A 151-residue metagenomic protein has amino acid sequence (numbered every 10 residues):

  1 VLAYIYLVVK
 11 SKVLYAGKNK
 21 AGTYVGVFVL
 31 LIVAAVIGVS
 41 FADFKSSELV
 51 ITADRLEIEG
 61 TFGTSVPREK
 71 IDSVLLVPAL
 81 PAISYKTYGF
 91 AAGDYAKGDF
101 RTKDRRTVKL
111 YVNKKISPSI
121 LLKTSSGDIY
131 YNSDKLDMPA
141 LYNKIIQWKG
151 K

Functional and structural regions predicted by a protein language model:
V1-S46: Alpha-helical transmembrane spans
L2-Y15, E69, L80, K114-K151: Terminal and domain-flanking low-complexity segments
A3-I5, L14, T23, S84-T87 (+3 more regions): Intrinsically disordered, low-complexity N-terminal regions enriched in serine/proline/glycine with scattered basic
L14-Y15, G22, K97, T102 (+2 more regions): Low-complexity, compositionally biased segments
V27-L30, A35-I37, F44-K45, I51-D54 (+2 more regions): A short linear-motif detector with a strong N-terminal bias
I37-R68, L75: Conserved beta-hairpin
V50-T52, P78, A92, D134: General structural signal for secondary-structure boundaries
E59-S65, S73-S125: Non-transmembrane, membrane-adjacent beta-strand/coil modules in membrane-associated proteins and peripheral
